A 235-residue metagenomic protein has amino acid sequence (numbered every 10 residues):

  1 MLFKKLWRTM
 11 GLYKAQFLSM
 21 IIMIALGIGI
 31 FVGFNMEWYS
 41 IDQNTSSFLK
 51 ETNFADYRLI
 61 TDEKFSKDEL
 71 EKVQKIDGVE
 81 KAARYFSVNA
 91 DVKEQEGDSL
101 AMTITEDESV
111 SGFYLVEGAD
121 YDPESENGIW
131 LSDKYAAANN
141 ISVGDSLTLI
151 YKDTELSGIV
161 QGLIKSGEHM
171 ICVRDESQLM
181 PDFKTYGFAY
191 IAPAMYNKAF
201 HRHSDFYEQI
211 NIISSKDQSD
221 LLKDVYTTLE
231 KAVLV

Functional and structural regions predicted by a protein language model:
F3-V235: Membrane transport/envelope proteins' first extracytoplasmic loop
